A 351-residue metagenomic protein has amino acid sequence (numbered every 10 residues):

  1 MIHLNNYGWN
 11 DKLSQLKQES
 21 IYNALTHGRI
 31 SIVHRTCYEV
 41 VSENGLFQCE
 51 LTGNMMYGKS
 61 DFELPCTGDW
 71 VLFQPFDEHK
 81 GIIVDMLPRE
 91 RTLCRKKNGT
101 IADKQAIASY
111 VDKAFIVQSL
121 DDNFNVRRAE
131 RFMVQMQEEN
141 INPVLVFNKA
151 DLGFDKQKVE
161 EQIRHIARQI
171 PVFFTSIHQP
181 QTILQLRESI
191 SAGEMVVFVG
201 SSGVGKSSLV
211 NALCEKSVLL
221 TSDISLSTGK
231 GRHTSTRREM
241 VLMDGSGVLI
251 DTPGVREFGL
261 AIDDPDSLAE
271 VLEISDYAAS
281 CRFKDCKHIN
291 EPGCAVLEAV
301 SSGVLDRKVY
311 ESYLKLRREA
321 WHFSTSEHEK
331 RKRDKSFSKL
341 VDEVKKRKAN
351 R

Functional and structural regions predicted by a protein language model:
M1-V126: N-terminal accessory targeting/assembly segments
I2, A24, K59-D77, P88 (+6 more regions): Helix-rich effector regions associated with P-loop NTPase G domains
R35-T36, N44-L46, E78, G193 (+3 more regions): A generic structural motif
I107-D112, I116-Q169: Phosphate-binding glycine-rich loops and their immediate beta-loop-alpha structural context
F124, G153-F154, Q181, R256-G259: Catalytic P-loop NTPase motifs of RecA-like helicase/translocase cores
N142, K149-V204: Canonical P-loop GTPase G-domain recognition
K206-S222: A conserved segment at the C-terminal end of the G1
